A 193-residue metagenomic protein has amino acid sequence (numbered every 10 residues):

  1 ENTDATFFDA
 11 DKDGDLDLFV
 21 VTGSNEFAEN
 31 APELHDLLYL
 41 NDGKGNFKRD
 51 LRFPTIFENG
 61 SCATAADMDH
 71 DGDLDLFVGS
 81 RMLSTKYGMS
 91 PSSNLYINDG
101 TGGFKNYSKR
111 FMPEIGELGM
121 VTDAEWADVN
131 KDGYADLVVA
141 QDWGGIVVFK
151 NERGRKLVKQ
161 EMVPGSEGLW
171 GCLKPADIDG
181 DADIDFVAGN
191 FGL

Functional and structural regions predicted by a protein language model:
E1, L37-E58, S90, Y96-G119 (+1 more regions): Blade-edge motifs of beta-propeller repeat domains
E1-G43: A generic tandem-repeat structural signature
E1-K12, R52-F53, G60-H70, L74 (+5 more regions): Beta-propeller blade termini
F7, G23-E26, R81-S84, W126 (+2 more regions): Short beta-turn/strand-loop junction motif enriched in small, turn-promoting residues
L18, D36-L38, L76, S93-L95 (+2 more regions): Hydrophobic beta-strand positions in blades of beta-propellers and related beta-sheet-rich domains
L18-T22, L76-S80, L137-Q141, F186-N190: Hydrophobic beta-strand segments that make up the repeating blades of beta-propeller and related beta-repeat
A28-L34, T85-P91, Q141-G144: Short, solvent-exposed loop/turn segments at conserved positions within beta-propeller repeat blades
R52, M82, M112, W143 (+1 more regions): Catalytic metal-binding/acid-base residues of hydrolase active sites
